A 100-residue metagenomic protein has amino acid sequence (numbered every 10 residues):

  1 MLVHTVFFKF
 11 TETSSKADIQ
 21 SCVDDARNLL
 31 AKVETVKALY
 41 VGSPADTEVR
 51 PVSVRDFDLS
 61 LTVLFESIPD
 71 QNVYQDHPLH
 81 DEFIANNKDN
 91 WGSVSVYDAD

Functional and structural regions predicted by a protein language model:
M1-D58, E66-V73, D100: Short S/T/G/P-rich N-terminal loop/turn motif that feeds into the first structured element of a domain
D24-N28, F57-L61, H80-A85, S93: Short, low-complexity, polar/charged sequence segments that are solvent-exposed and flexible
E34-K37, P78, G92: Structural motif
T62-D89: C-terminal structural segments of small proteins and small subunits
N86-D100: Charge-dense polyanion-binding interfaces
